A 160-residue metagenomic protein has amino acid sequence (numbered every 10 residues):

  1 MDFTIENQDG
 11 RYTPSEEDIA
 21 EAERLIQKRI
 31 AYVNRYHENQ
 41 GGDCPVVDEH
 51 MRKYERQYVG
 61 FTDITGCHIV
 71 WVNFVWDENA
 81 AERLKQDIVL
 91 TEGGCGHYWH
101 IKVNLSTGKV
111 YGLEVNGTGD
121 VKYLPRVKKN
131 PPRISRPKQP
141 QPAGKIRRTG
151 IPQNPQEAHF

Functional and structural regions predicted by a protein language model:
M1-I30: N-terminal export/targeting and maturation segments
L25-Y36, N104: Structured segments of extracytoplasmic/periplasmic soluble domains in secreted or envelope-associated proteins
R35-Y98: Functional cores of ribonucleases/endoribonucleases
C95-P131: C-terminal partner/receptor-binding element of secreted or periplasmic proteins
Q139-P142: Cationic, low-complexity basic patches in intrinsically disordered or flexible, solvent-exposed regions
